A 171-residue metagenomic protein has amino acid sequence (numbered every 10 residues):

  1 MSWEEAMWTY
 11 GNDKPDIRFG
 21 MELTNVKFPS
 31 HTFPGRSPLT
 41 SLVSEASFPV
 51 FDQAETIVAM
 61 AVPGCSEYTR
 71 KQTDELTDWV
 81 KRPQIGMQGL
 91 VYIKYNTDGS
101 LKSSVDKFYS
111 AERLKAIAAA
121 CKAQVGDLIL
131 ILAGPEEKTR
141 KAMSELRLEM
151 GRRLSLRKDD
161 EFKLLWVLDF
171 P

Functional and structural regions predicted by a protein language model:
M1-P171: Class II aminoacyl-tRNA synthetase catalytic cores and aaRS-like
